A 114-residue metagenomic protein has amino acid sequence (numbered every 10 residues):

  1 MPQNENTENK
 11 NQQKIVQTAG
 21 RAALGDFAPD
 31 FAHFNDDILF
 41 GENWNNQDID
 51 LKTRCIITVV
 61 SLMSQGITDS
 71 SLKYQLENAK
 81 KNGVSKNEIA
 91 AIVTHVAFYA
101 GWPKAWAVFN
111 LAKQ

Functional and structural regions predicted by a protein language model:
M1-T53, K73, K81, A105-Q114: Acidic, glycine/proline-rich low-complexity segments that act as flexible tails and inter-domain linkers
I38, M63-I67, N82: Short alpha-helical scaffold segments that flank and stabilize functional sites
R54-L62, I92-V93: Short, structured motif recognition centered on aromatic/hydrophobic residues
S64-K73, W102, W106: Short helix-capping/linker segments at secondary-structure and domain boundaries
S70-N87: Mid-chain, well-packed structural core segment of small domains
V84-Q114: C-terminal binding/interaction regions
